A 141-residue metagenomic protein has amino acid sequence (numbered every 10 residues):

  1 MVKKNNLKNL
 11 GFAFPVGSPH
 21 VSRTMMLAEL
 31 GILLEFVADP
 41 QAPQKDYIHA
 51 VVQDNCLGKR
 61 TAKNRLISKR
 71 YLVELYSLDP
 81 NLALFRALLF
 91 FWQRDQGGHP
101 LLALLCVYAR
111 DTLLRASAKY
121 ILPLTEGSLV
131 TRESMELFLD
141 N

Functional and structural regions predicted by a protein language model:
V2-A109, V130: Eukaryotic partner-binding/assembly regions in large regulatory complexes
L34, A118-L122, E136: Amphipathic alpha-helical segments within well-ordered protein domains
A38, L122, D140: Hydrophobic/aromatic-lined pockets within catalytic cores
Y108-I121: A eukaryotic nuclear recognition-module signature that targets compact all-alpha binding cores
P123-G127: Short helix-capping/hinge SLiMs at alpha-helix to coil transitions
T131-N141: DNA-recognition alpha helix
